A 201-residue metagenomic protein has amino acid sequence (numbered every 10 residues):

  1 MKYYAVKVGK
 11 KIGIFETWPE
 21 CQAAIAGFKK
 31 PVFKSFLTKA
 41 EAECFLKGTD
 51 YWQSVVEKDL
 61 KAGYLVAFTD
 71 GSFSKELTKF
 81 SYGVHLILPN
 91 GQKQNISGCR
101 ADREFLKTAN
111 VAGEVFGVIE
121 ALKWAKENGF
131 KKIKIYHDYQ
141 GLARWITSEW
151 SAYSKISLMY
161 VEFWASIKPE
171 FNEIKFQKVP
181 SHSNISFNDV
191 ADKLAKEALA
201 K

Functional and structural regions predicted by a protein language model:
K2-K10: A short beta-strand micro-motif
G9-I14, G27-T38, N128: A short, exposed loop/beta-hairpin motif centered on an aromatic-Gly-Thr core
A24-A26, K58-D59, A165-E170: Short, conserved catalytic or adaptor-binding loops enriched in Gly and charged residues
P31-V55: Short, mixed-charge low-complexity intrinsically disordered segments
G48-V55, D59-A62, S97, L199-K201: Eukaryotic low-complexity, Ser/Thr/Pro- and acidic-rich intrinsically disordered regulatory regions
K58-A112, W124: RNase H-like nuclease fold core
S72-T78, V118-V190, L194, L199: RNase H catalytic domain
